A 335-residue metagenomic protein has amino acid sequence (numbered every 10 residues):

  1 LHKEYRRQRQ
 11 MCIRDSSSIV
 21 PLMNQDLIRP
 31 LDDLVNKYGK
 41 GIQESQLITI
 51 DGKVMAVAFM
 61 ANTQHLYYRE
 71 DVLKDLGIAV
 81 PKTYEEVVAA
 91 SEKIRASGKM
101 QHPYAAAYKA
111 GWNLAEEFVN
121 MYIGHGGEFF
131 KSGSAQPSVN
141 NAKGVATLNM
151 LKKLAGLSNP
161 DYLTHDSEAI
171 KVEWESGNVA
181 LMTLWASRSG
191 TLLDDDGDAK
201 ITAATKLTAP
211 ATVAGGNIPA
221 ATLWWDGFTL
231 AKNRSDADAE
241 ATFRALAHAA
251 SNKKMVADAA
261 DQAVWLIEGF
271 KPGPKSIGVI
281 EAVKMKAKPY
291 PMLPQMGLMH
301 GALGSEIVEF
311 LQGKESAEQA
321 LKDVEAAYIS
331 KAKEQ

Functional and structural regions predicted by a protein language model:
L1-R9, I13: Single conserved hydrophobic/aromatic residue that forms the stacking wall/gate of nucleotide- or nucleobase-binding
R7, S17, Y84-A89, Y162-S176: Short helix-initiation/N-cap motifs at beta->coil->alpha
Q10-R14, A180-W185: Paired acidic/hydrophobic, glycine-rich loop segments that form the ligand-binding mouth/hinge of periplasmic-binding
R14-Q64, A79, V88, L114-E117 (+1 more regions): Hinge/lid segment of periplasmic solute-binding proteins
R29-E44, A105-K109, H125-A146, D194-T205 (+2 more regions): Short, solvent-exposed loop/beta-turn-alpha elements that line the ligand-binding surface or hinge of extracytoplasmic
I50, M55-F59, Q64, V88-Q136 (+1 more regions): Extracytoplasmic/periplasmic solute-binding protein
S91-E92, G133-L163: Glycine-centered hinge/linker elements that transmit conformational signals in sensory and ligand-binding systems
S187-T202, V213-S305, K333-E334: C-terminal lobe and pocket-closing loops of periplasmic/extracytoplasmic Venus-flytrap solute-binding proteins
